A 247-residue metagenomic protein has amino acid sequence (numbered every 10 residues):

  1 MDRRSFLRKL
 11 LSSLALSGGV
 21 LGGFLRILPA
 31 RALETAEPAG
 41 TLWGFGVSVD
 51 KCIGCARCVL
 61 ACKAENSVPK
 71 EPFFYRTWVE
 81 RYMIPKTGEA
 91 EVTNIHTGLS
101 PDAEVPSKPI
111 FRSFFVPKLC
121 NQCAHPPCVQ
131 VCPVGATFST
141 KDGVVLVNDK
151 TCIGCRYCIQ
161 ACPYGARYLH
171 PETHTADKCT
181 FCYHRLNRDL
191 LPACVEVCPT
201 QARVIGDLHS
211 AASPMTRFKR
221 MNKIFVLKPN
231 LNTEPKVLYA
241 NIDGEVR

Functional and structural regions predicted by a protein language model:
M1-R247: Non-ligating segments of multi-cofactor redox enzymes
